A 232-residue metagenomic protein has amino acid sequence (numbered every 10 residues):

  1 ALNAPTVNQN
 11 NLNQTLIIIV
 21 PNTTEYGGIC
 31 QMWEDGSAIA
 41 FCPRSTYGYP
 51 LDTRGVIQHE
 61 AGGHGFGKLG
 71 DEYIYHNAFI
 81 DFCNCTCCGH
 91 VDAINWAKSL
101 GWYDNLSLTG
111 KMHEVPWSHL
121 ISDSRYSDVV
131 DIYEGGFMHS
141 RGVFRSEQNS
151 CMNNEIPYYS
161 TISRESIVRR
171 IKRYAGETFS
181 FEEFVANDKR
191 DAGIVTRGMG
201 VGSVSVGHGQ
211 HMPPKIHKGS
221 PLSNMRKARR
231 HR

Functional and structural regions predicted by a protein language model:
A1-H76: Active-site-proximal segment of zinc-dependent metalloprotease catalytic domains
G70-R232: Replace "(M1/M4/M9/M12/WLM)" with "(e.g., M1/M4/M8/M9/M12/M26/WLM)" and add "not limited to" to clarify scope
